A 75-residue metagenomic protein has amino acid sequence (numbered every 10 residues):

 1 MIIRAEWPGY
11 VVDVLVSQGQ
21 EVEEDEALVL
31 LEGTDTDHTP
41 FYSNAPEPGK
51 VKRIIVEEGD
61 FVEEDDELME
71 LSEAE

Functional and structural regions predicted by a protein language model:
M1-I2, V14-V16, E21-E26, F41-Y42: N-terminal start-of-chain detector that recognizes signal peptides and the immediate post-cleavage beginning
M1-Y10, L30-P48, E73-A74: Short beta-strand-turn/beta-hairpin segments enriched in glycine/proline and small hydrophobics that form edge-strand
E6-P8, V12-S17, E21, P46 (+1 more regions): Short histidine-centered loop motifs in beta-beta connectors
Q18-L28, E58-L68: Short, well-structured beta-strand-loop connectors
L28, T36, E47-V56, L68: Short alpha-helical interface elements
V56-D60, A74-E75: A general structural signal for short secondary-structure boundary/capping elements
